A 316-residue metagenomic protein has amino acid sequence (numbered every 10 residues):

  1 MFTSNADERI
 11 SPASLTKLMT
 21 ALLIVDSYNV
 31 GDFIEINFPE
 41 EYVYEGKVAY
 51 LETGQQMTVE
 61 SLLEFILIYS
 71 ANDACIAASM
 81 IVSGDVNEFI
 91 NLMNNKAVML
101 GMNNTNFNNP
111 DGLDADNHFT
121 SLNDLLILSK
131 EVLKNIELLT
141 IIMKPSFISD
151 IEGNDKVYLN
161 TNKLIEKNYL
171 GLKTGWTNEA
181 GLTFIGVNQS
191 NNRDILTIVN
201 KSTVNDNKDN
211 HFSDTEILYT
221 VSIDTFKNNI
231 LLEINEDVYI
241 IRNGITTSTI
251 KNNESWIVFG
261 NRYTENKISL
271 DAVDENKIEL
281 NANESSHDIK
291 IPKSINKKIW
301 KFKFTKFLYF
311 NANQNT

Functional and structural regions predicted by a protein language model:
M1-L126, K130-I136: Active-site-adjacent loops and short helices of periplasmic peptidoglycan-processing enzymes
M102-N103, N117-F119, N123-T316: Domain-terminus/edge residues, biased toward the C-terminal soluble/receptor-binding domains of extracytoplasmic
